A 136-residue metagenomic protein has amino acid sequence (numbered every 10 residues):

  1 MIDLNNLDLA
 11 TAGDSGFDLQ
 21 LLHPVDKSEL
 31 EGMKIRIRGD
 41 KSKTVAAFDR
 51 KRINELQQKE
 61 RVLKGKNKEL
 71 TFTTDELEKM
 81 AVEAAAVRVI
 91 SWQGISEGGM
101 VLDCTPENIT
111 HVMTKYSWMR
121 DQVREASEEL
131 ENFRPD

Functional and structural regions predicted by a protein language model:
M1-G13: Short, intrinsically disordered N-terminal pre-domain segments
T11-P24: Short acidic, Pro/Gly- and aromatic-enriched capping/linker segments at domain boundaries
E29-D136: Short, surface-exposed, charged amphipathic helix/loop patches that serve as local interaction elements
